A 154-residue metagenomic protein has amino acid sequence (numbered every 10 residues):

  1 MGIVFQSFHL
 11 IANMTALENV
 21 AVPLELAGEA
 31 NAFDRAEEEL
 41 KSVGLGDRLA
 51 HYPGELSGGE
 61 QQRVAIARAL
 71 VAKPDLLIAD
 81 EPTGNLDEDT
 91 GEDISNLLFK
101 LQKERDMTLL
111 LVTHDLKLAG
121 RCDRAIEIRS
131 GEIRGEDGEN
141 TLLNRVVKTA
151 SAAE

Functional and structural regions predicted by a protein language model:
M1-S130: ABC family nucleotide-binding domain
E132-E154: Conserved beta-strand-loop-alpha-helix hinge in the C-terminal portion of ABC ATPase nucleotide-binding domains
